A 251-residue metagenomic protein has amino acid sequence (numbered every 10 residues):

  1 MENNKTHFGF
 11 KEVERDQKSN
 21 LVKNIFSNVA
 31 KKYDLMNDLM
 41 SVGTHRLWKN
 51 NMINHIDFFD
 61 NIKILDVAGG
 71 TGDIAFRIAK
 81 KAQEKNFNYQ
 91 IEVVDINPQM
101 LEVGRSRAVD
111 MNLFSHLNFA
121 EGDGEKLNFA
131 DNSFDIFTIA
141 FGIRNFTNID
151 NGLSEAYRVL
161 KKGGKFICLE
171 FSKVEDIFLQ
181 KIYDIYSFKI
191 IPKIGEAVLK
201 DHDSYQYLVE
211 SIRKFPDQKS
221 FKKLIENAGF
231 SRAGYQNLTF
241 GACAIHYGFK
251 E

Functional and structural regions predicted by a protein language model:
M1-N24: N-terminal auxiliary segments of SAM/dcSAM-dependent transferases
L21, L169, K173-L224, A228 (+1 more regions): C-terminal alpha-helical "lid/dimerization" subdomain adjacent to the S-adenosyl-L-methionine
N28, K32, V42-I62, R77: Conserved alpha-helix/loop element of class I SAM-dependent methyltransferases that forms part of the SAM/SAH-binding
Y33, F137-T138: Hydrophobic beta-strand segment of the Class I
K63-K126: Class I SAM-dependent methyltransferase SAM/SAH-binding core
E125-I136: A short acidic, Gly/Pro-enriched loop at the edge of an enzyme's catalytic core that lines a small-molecule cofactor
D150-K162: A short glycine-rich, Lys/Arg-flanked "PGG" loop and its adjoining helix->strand segment in the class I
K222, A228-E251: Core SAM-dependent methyltransferase catalytic element
